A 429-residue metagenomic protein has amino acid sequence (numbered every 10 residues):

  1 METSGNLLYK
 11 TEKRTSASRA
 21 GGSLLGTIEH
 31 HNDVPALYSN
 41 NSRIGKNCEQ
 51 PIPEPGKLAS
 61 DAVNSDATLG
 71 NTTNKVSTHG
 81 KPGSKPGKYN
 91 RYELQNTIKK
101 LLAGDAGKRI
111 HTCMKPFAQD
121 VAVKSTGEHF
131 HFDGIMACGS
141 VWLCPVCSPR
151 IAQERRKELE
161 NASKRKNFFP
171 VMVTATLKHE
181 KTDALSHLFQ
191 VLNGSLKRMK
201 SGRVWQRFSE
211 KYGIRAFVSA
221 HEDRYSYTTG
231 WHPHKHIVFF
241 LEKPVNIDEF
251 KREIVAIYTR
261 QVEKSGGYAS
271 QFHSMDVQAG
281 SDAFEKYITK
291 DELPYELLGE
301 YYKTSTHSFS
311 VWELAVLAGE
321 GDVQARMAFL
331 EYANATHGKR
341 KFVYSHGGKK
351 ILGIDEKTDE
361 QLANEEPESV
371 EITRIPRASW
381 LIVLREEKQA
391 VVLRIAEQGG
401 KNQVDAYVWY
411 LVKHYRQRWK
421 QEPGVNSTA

Functional and structural regions predicted by a protein language model:
M1-W231, L241-A429: Right-hand nucleic-acid polymerase module
I237: Cys/His-coordinated zinc-finger cores
